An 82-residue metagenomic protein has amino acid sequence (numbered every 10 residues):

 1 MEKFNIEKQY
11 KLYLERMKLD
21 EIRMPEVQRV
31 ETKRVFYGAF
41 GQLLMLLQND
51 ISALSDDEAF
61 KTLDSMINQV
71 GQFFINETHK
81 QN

Functional and structural regions predicted by a protein language model:
M1-N82: Intrinsic-disorder/low-complexity detector
